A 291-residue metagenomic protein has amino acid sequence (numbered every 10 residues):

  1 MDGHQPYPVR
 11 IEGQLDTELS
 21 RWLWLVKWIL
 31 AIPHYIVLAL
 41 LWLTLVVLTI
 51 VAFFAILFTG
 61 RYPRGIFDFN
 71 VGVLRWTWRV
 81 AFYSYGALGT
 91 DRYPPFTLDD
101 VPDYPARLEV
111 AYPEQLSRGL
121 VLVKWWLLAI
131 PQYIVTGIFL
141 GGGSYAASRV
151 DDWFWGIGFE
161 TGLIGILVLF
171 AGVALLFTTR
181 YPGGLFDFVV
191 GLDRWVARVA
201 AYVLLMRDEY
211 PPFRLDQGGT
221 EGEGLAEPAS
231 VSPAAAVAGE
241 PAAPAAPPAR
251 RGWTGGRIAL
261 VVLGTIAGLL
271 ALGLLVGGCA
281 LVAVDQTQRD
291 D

Functional and structural regions predicted by a protein language model:
M1-D291: Membrane-proximal intrinsically disordered regions of secretory-pathway and membrane-system proteins
